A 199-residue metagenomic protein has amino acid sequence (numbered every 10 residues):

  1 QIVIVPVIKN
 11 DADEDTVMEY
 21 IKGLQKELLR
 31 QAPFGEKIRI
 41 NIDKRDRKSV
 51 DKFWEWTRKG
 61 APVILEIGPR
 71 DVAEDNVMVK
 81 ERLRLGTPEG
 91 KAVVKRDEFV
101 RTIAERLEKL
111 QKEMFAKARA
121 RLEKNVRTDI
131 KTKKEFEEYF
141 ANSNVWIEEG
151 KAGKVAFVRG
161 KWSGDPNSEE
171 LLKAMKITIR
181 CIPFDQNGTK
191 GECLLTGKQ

Functional and structural regions predicted by a protein language model:
Q1-Q199: NTP/phosphate- and nucleic-acid-binding module
